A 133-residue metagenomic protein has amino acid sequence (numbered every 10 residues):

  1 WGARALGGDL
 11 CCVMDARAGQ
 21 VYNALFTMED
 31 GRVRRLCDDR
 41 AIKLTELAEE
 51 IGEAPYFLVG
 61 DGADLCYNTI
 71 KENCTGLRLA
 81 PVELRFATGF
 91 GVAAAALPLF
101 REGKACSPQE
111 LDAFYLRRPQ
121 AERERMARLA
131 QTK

Functional and structural regions predicted by a protein language model:
W1-A87, Y115, Q120-A121: Surface "functional belts" at beta-alpha junctions
A80-K133: Acyltransferase
